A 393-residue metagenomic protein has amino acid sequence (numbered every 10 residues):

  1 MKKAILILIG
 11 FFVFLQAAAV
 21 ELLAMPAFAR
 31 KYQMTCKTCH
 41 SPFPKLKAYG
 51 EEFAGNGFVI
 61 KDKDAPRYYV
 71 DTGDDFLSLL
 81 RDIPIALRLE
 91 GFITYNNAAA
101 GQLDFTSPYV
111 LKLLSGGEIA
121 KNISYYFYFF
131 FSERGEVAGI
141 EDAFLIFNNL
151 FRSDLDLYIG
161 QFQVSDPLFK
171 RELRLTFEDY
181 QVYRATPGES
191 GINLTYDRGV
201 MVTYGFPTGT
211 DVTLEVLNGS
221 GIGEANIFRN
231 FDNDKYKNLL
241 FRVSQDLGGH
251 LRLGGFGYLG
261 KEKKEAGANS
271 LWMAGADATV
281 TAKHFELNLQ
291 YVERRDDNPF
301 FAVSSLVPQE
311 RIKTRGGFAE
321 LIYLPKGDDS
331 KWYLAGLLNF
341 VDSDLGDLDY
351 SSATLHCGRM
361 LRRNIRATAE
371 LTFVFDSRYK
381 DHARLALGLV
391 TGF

Functional and structural regions predicted by a protein language model:
V13-L22: C-terminal segment of classical bacterial N-terminal signal peptides
M25-T35: Sequence/structural segment immediately N-terminal to covalent heme-attachment motifs in c-type and related
Q33-F43: The canonical Cys-X-X-Cys-His
T35, D381-F393: Outer-membrane beta-barrel "beta-signal"
P44-A48, L80-I222, K235-L239, S244-L253 (+4 more regions): Outer membrane beta-barrel
R67-T72, I83, G91, Y109-L111 (+7 more regions): Hydrophobic, lipid-facing positions within transmembrane beta-strands of outer-membrane proteins
G101-F105, E133-V137, S190-I192, R229-Y236 (+5 more regions): Replace "Gram-negative outer membrane beta-barrel proteins" with "bacterial and organellar outer membrane beta-barrel
D234, S244-D344: Detector for outer-membrane/organellar transmembrane beta-barrel domains, recognizing the amphipathic beta-strand
